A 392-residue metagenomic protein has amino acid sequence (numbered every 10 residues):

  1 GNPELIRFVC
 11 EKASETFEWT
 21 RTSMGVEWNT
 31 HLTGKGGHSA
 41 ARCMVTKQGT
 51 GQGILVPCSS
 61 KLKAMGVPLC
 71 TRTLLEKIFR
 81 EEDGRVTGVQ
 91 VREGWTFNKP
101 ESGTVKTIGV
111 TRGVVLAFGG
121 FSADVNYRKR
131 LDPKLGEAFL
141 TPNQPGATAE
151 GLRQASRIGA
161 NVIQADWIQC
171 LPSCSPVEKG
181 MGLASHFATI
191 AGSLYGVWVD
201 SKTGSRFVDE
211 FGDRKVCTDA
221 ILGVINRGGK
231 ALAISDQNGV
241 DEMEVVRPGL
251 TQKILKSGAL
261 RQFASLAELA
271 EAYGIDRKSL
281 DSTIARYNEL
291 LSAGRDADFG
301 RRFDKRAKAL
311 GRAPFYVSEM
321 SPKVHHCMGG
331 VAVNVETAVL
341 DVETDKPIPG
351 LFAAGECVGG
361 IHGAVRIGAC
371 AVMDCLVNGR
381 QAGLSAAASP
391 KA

Functional and structural regions predicted by a protein language model:
G1-V9: Glycine-rich active-site loop/strand segments that organize a redox cofactor
F8-V105, T111, D124-Y127, S175-P176 (+1 more regions): Conserved redox-cofactor binding core of oxidoreductases
M44-V45, V105, P142-Q144, S185-I190 (+3 more regions): Short Gly/Pro-enriched turn/cap motifs at secondary-structure boundaries
K77, S279-V365: A glycine-rich dinucleotide-binding beta-alpha-beta segment and adjacent secondary-structure elements that constitute
T96-E178, N378-Q381: Glycine-rich loop(s) and the adjacent beta-strand/alpha-helix scaffold that form part
K106-T107, M243, R247, T251-K253 (+1 more regions): C-terminal structured subdomain/cap of oxidoreductase catalytic cores
K134-L140, K179-S185, L250-L255, G363-A369: Short beta-alpha connecting loops at secondary-structure transitions that line or flank enzyme active sites
L152-I275: An anion/pyrophosphate-binding glycine-rich loop and adjacent beta-alpha core in soluble alpha-beta enzymes
